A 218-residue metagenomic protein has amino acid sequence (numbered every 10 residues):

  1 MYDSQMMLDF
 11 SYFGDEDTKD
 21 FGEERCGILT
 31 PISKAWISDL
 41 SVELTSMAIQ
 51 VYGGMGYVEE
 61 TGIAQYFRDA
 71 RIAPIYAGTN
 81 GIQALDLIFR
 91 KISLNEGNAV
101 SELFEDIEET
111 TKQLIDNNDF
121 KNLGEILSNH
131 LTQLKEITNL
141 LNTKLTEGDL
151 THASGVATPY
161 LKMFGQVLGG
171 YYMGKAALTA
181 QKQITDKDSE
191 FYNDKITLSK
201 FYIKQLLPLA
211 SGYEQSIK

Functional and structural regions predicted by a protein language model:
M1-D15, A176-T179: Loop-to-helix element that buttresses phosphate recognition and phosphoryl-transfer chemistry
Y2-Q5, D9, V42-I49, E108 (+2 more regions): Amphipathic, well-packed alpha-helical segments that form the structural scaffold of globular domains
D3, F13, E24-E102, F201-K218: Alpha-helix capping/hinge segments and adjacent helical runs
M6, S46, F89-R90, Y172-L178: Short glycine/serine- and small hydrophobic-enriched flexible loop segments
S11-E23, T185-D188: Short helix-coil transition/hinge motifs at the ends and kinks of transmembrane helices, capturing the brief
T18-L29, I88, I115, D119 (+1 more regions): Short amphipathic alpha-helical segments at helix-loop
K19-P31, A70, L150-P159: Glycine- and acidic
L94, D106-K218: C-terminal amphipathic alpha-helical interaction region
